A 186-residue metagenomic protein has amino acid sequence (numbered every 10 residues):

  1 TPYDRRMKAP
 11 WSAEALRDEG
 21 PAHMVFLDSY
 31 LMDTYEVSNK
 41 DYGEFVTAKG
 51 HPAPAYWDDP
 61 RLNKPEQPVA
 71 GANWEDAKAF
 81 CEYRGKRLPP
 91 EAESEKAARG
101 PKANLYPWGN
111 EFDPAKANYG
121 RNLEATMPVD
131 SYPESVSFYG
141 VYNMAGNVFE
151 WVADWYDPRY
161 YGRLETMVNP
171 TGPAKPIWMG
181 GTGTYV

Functional and structural regions predicted by a protein language model:
T1-A15, P52-V186: Functional-site microenvironments in short loops/helix caps that host divalent-cation chemistry
R17-E19: Residues that act as N-cap/strand-start positions at coil-to-secondary-structure junctions
P21-A22, E36, P68, P89: Proline-centered helix-kink/hinge sites
A22-M24, S29: Well-ordered beta-strand positions in beta-sheet-rich domains
Y30, V37, G43-P54, R84-G85: Short capping motifs at secondary-structure boundaries
Y35-E36, A145: Generic detection of long, well-ordered alpha-helical segments
